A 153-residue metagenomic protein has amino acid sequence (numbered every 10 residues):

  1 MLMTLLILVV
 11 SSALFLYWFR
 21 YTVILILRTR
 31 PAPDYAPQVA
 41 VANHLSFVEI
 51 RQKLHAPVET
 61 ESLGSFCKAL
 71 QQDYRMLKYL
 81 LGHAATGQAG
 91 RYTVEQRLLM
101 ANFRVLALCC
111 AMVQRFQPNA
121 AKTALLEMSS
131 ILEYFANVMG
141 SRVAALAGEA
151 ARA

Functional and structural regions predicted by a protein language model:
M1-D34: N-terminal signal-anchor transmembrane alpha helix of single-pass membrane proteins, serving as the membrane-anchoring
L25-Q72: Elongated extramembrane "stalk/tether" segments
H44-L45, K68, Q72-Y79, A107-L108 (+2 more regions): Generic structural signal for well-ordered, non-membrane alpha-helices
H44-V58, M76-A89, V113-R115: Short, charged/polar, low-complexity loop and linker segments that flank or interrupt alpha-helical bundles
K53-K68, A89, N119-L126, S130: Short, solvent-exposed segments of well-ordered alpha helices
G90-A153: Cytosol-/stroma-facing membrane-proximal "stalk/adaptor" domains immediately downstream of transmembrane anchors
